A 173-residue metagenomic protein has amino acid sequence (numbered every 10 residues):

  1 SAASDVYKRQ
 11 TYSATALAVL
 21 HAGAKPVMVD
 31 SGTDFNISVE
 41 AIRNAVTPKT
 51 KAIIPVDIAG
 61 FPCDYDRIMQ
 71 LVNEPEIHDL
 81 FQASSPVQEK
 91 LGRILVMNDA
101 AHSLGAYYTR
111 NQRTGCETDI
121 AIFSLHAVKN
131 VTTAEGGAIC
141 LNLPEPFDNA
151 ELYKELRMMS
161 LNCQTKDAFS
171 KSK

Functional and structural regions predicted by a protein language model:
A2-Y7: Short, small-residue-biased leader/transition segments that mark boundaries at the very start of proteins
R9, M28-G32: Short beta->alpha connector loops at strand-helix junctions that form conserved, small/polar/Pro-enriched
T11-A16: Conserved coil-to-alpha-helix start sites within the AMP-binding
L17-V19, R113, N130: Hydrophobic/aromatic ligand-binding patch that stacks against planar heteroaromatic rings of cofactors or nucleotides
G23: Structured binding elements
V27, L95-M97, I122: Structural detector of well-ordered beta-strand residues that form the stable sheet scaffold of enzyme domains
V39-I54, F61-N111, T118: Catalytic PLP-binding core of fold-type I/II PLP enzymes
S85-P86, H102-R110, E117-K173: Active-site region of PLP-dependent enzymes
